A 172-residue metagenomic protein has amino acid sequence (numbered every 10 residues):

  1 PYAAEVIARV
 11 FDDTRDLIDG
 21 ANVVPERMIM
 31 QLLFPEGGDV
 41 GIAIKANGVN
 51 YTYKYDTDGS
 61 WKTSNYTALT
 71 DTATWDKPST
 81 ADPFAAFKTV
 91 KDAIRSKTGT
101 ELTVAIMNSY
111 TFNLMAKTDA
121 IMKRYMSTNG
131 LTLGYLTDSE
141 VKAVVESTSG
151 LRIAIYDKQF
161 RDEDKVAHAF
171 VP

Functional and structural regions predicted by a protein language model:
P1-W61, D82-T111: Long, contiguous amphipathic alpha-helices that act as assembly "spine/axial" helices in icosahedral shell and virion
N50-K54, T74, R152: Ser/Thr- (and often Asn-) enriched beta-sheet segments in non-cytosolic proteins
L69-A81: Surface-exposed cleft-lining segments at the edges of enzyme active sites
T98-P172: Extended oligomerization regions of viral-like shell subunits
